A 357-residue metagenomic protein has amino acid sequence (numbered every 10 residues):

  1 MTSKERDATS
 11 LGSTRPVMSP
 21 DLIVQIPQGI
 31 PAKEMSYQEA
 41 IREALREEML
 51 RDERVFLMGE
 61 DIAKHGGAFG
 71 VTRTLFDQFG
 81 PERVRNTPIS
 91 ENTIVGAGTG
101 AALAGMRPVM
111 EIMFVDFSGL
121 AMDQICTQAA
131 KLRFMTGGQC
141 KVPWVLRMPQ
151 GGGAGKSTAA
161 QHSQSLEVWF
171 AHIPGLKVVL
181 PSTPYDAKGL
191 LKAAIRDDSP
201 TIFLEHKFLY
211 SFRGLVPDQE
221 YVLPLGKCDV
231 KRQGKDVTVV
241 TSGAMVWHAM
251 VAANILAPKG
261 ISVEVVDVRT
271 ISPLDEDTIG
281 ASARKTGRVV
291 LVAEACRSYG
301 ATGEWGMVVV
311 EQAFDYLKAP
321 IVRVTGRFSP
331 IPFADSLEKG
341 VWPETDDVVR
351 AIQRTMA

Functional and structural regions predicted by a protein language model:
T2-P200, L204, K339-G340: Thiamine diphosphate
G70-T74, Q78, C140-M148, A154-S157 (+1 more regions): Thiamine diphosphate
